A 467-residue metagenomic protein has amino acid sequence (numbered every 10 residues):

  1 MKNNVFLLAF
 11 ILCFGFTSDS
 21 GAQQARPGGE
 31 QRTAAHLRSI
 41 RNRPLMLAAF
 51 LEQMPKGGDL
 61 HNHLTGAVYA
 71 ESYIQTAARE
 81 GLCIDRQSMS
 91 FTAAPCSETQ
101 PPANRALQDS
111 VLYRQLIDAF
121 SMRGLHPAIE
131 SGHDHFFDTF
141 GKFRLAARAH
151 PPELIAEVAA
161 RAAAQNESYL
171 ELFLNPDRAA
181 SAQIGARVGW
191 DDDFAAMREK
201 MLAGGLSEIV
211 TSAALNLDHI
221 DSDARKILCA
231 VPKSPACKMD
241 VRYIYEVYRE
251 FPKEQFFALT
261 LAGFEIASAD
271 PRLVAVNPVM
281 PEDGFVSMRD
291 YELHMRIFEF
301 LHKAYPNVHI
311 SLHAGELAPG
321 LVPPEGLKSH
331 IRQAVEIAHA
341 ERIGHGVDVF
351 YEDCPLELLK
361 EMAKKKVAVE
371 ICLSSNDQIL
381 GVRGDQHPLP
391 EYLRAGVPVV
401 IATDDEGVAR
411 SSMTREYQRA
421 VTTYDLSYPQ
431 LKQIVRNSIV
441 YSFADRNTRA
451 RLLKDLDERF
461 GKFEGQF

Functional and structural regions predicted by a protein language model:
M1-L7: Bacterial N-terminal signal peptides that target proteins for export
L7-G15: Bacterial N-terminal signal peptides
S18-G21: Sec/Tat signal peptide C-region and signal peptidase I cleavage site
Q23-F467: Metal-cofactor-binding active-site regions of metalloenzymes
